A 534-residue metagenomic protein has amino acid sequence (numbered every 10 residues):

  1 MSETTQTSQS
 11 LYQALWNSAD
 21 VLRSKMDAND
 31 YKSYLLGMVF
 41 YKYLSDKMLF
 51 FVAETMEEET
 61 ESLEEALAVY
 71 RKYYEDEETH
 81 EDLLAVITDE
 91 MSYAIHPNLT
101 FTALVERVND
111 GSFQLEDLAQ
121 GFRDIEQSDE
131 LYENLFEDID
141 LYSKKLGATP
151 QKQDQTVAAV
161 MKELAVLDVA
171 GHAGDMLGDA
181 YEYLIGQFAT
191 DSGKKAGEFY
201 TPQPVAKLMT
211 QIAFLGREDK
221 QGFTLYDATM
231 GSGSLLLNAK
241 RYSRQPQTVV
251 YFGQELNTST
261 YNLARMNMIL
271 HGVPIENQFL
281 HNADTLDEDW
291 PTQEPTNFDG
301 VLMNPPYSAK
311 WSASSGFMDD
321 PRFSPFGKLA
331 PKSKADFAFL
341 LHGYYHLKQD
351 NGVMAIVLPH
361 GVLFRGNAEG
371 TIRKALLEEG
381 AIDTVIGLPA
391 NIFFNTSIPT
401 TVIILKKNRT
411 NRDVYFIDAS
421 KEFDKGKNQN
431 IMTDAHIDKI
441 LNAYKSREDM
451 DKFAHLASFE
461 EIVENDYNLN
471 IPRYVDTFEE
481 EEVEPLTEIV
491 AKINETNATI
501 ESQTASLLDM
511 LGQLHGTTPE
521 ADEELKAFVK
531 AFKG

Functional and structural regions predicted by a protein language model:
M1-A213, E276-T285, G387-A390, R412-S420 (+3 more regions): Non-catalytic, mostly N-terminal accessory regions of nucleic-acid modification and defense proteins
S2, Q6, E288, P295-G534: A conserved structural/catalytic subdomain of Rossmann-like adenosyl-cofactor enzymes
L22, G216, H346-L347: Hydrophobic helix-cap positions at the C-terminus of alpha-helices in RecA-like/P-loop ATPase nucleotide-binding cores
A119-R123, F252, P274, L329 (+1 more regions): Generic hydrophobic, helix-prone segments enriched in Leu/Val/Ile
A170, E218, S243, L270 (+2 more regions): Generic marker of residues within folded, mature protein domains
K195-M303, S308-F317, F323-L329, F337-A338 (+2 more regions): Conserved S-adenosyl-L-methionine
